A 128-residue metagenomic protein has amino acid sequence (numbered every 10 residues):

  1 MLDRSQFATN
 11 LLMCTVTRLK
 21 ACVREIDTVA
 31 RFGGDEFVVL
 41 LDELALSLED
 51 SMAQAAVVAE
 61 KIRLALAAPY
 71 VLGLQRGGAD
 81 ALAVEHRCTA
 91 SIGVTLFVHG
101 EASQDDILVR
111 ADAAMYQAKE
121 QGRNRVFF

Functional and structural regions predicted by a protein language model:
M1-A8, G33-G34, G122-R123: A short glycine-centered flexible hinge/capping loop motif at secondary-structure junctions
M1-F7, V23-R24, L40-A45: Active-site loop/short helix in cyclic nucleotide turnover domains
T15-K20, S51-D80, D112: Alpha-helical scaffold within the catalytic cores of cyclic-nucleotide enzymes
T28-R31: A short pre-motif secondary-structure segment
L40-A45, A67, F97-V98: Residue-level recognition of strand-loop junctions within catalytic nucleotide-signaling folds
E49-A56, L82-A83, F97-R123, F127: Catalytic-core segments of nucleotide cyclases and related cyclic-nucleotide turnover enzymes
H86-S91: PAS and PAS-like sensory/regulatory domains
